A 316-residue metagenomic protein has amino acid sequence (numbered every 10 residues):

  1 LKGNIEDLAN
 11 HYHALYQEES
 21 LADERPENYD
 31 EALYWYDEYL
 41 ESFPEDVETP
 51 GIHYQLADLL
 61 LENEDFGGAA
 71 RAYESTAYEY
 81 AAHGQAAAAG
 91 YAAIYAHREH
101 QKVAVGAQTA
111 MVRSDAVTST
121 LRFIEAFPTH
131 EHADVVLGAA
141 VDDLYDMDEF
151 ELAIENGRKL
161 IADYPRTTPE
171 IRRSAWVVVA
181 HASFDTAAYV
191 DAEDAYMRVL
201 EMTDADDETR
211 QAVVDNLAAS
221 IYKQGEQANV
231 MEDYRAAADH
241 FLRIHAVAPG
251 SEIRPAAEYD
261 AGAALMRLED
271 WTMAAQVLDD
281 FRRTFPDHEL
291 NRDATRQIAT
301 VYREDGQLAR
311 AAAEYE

Functional and structural regions predicted by a protein language model:
L1-E316: Acidic, polar-rich low-complexity tracts and alpha-helical solenoid repeat scaffolds
